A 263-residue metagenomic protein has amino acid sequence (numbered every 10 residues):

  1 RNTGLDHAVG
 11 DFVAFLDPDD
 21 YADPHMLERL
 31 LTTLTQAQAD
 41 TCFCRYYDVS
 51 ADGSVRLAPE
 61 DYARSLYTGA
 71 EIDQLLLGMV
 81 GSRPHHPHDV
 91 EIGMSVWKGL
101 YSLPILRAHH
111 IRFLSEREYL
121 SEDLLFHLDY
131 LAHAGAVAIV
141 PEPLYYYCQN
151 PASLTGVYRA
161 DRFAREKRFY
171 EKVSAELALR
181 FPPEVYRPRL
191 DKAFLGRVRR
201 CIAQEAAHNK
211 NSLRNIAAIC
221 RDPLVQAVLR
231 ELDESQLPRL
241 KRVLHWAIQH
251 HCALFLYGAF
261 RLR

Functional and structural regions predicted by a protein language model:
R1-A8, Y21: Glycine-rich, basic loop-to-helix element that forms the pyrophosphate-binding segment of sugar-nucleotide handling
H7, H133, E176: Active-site catalytic microenvironments for nucleophilic, acid-base chemistry
V13: Short aromatic/hydrophobic "clamp" motif used to bind/position activated sugar donors
P18-A138, Y145-D161: Donor-binding/catalytic cores of nucleotide-activated saccharide and glycerol-phosphate transferases/polymerases
A39, A175, Q204-R263: Membrane-interface aromatic/basic loop that binds lipid-linked glycans or pyrophosphate carriers, typified by
E142-N150, G156-P183, R200-V228: Catalytic core of nucleotide-sugar-dependent glycosyltransferases
E184-K192: All-alpha amphipathic helical-bundle segments outside canonical DNA-binding/catalytic cores that form hydrophobic
D191-R200: Amphipathic alpha-helical repeat scaffolds of TPR domains
